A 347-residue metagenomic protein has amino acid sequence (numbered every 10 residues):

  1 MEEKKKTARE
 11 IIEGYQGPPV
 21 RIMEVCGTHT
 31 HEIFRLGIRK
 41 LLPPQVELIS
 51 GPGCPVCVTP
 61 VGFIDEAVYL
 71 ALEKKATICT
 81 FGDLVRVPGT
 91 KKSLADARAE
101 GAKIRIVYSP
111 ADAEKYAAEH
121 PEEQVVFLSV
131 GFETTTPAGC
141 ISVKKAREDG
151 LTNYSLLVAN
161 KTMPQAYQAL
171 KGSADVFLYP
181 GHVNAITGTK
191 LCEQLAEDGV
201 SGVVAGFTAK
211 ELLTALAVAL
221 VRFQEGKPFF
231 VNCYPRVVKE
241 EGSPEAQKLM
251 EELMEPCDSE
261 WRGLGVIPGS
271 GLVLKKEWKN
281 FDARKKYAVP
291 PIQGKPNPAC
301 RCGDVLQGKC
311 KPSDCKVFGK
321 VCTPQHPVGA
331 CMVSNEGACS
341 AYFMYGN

Functional and structural regions predicted by a protein language model:
M1-E122, T136, K144, E148 (+4 more regions): Metallocofactor- and cofactor-centric catalytic cores in central/energy metabolism, strongly enriched
R21-I22, Y154, E225-P235, W261-R262 (+2 more regions): Flexible, glycine/charged-enriched surface loops at secondary-structure junctions
I22-E24, T80, R105, V126-S129 (+3 more regions): Short catalytic-loop micro-motif centered on adjacent basic/acidic residues
C26-H29, F132-T134, N160-P164, G181-A185 (+2 more regions): Glycine-rich beta-alpha junction loops
D65, C140, K144, P164-Q165 (+2 more regions): Residues on a specific face of well-ordered alpha-helices
L128, F132-L191: Phosphate/pyrophosphate-binding betaalpha-module
S155, G172-V238: A conserved active-site cap/scaffold subdomain adjacent to cofactor or substrate pockets
T214-D304: Internal helical hairpin/lid segments
